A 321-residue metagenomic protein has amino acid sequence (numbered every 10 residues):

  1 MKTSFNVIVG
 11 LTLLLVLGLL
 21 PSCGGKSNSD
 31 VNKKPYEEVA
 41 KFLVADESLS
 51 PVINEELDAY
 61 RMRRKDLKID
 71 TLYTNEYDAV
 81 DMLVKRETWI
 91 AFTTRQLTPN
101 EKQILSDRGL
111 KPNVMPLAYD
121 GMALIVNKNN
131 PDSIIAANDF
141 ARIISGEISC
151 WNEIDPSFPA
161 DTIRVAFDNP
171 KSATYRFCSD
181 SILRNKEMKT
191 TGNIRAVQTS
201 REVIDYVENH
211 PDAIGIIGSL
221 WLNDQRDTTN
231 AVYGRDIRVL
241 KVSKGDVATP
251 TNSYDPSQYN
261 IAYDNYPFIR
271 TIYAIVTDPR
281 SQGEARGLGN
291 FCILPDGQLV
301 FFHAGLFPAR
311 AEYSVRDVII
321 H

Functional and structural regions predicted by a protein language model:
M1-G10: Bacterial N-terminal signal peptides that target proteins for export
L11-L15: Core hydrophobic alpha-helical transmembrane segments of single-pass membrane proteins
G18-S22: C-terminal motif of bacterial Sec signal peptides marking the signal peptidase cleavage site
C23-Y77, D81-V84, A118, V126-H321: Exported/periplasmic ABC-transporter solute-binding proteins
E76-R108, N223-D227: Pocket-flanking alpha-helical
P112-N113: Periplasmic N-terminal soluble interaction domains immediately after the signal peptide in Gram-negative
